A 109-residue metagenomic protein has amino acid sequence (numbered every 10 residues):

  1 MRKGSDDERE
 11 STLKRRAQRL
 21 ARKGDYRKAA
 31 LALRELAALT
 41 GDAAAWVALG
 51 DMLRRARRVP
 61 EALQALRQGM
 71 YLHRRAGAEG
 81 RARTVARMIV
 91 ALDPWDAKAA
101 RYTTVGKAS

Functional and structural regions predicted by a protein language model:
M1-S109: Repeat-based scaffolding regions
